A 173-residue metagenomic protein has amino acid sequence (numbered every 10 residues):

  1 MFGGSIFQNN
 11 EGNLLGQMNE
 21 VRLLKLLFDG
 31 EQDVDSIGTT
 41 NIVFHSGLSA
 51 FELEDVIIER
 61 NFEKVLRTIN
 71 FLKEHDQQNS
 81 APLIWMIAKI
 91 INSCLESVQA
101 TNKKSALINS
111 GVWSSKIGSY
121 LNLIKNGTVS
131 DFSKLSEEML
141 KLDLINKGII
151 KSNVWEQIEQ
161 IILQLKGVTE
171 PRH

Functional and structural regions predicted by a protein language model:
M1-D55, E59, K125, D143-V154 (+1 more regions): Non-catalytic interfacial helical region
F2, I87, S136-M139, I162: Short alpha-helical scaffolding segments that buttress acidic/His motifs in well-ordered protein cores
N13, V65, M139: Conserved RecA-like P-loop NTPase ATPase core
Q17, I84, F132, W155-I158: Hydrophobic packing residues in well-ordered alpha-helices of helical domains and bundles
L23, F71, E138-K141: Residues within well-ordered alpha-helical secondary structure of globular protein domains
E31-K134, T169-E170: Small-residue-rich helix-loop
A100-N102, S136, I150-W155: Short coil/turn segments at secondary-structure boundaries
Y120, E137-K147: Short helix/strand-capping connector loops at secondary-structure junctions
